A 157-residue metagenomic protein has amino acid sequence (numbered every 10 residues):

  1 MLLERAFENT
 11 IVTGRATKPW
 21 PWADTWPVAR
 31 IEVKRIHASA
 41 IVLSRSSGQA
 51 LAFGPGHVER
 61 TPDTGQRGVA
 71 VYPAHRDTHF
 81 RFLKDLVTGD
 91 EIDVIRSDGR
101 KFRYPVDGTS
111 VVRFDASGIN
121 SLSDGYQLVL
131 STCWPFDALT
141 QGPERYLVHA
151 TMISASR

Functional and structural regions predicted by a protein language model:
M1-R157: Solvent-exposed, non-transmembrane regions of membrane-associated and secreted proteins
